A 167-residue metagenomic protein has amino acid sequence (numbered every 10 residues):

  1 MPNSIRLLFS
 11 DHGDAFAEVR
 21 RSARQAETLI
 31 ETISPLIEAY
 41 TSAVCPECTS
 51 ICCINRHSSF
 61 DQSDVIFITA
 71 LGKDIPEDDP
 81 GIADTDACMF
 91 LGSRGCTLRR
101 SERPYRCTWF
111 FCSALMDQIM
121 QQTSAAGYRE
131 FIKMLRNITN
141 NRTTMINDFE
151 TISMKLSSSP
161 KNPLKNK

Functional and structural regions predicted by a protein language model:
M1-K167: Short loop/turn segments that flank or connect secondary-structure elements
